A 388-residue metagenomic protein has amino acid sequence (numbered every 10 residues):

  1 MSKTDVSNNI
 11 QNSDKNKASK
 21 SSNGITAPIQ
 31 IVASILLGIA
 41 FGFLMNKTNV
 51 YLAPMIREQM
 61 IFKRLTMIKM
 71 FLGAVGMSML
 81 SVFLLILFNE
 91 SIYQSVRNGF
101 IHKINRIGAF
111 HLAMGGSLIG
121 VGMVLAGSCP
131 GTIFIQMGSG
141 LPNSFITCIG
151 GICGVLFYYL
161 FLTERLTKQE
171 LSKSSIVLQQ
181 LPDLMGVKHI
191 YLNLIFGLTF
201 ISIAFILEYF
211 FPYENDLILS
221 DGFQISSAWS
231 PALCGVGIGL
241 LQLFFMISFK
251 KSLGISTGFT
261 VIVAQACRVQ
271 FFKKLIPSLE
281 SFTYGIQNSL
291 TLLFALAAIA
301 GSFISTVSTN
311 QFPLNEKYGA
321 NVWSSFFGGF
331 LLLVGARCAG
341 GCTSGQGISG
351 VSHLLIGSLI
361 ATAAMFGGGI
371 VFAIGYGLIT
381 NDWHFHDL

Functional and structural regions predicted by a protein language model:
S2-L388: Membrane-interfacial helix-loop segments of redox and metal-homeostasis proteins, especially TM-loop-TM junctions
